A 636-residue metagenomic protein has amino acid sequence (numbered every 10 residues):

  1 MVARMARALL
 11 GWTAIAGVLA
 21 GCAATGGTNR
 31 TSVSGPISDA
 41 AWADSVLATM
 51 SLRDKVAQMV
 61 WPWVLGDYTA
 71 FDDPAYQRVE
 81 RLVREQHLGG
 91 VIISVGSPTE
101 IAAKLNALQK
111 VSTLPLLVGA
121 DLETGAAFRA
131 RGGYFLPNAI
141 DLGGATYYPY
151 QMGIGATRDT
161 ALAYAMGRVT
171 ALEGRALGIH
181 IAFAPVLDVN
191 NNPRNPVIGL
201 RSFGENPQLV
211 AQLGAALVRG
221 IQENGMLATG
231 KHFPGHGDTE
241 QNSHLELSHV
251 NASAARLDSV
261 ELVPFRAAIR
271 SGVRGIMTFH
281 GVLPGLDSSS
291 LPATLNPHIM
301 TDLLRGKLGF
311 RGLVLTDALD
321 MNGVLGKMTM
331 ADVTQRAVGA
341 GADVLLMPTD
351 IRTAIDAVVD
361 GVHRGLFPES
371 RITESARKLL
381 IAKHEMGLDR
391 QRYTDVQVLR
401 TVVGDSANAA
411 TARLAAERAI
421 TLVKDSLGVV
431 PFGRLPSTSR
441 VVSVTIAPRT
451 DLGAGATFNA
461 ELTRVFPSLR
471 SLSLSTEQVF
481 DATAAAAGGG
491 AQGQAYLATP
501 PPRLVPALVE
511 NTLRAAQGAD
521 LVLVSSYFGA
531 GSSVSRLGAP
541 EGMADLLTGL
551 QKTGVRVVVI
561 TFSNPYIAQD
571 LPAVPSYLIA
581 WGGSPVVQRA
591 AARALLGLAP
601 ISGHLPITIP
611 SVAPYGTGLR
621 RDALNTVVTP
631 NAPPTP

Functional and structural regions predicted by a protein language model:
A8-G21, D121: Bacterial N-terminal signal peptides
C22-R81, G306, K327-P636: Preference for extracellular/luminal or secreted protein segments
W42, A48-S51, V91, E100-L116 (+5 more regions): Second-shell residues forming the walls of enzyme active-site clefts
A57-M59, W63-L65, V79-E100, F183 (+4 more regions): Short acidic, glycine-rich surface-loop motifs adjacent to enzyme active sites
P62-P74, P149-L162, E246-V260, N322-M328: Active-site mouth loops of central-metabolism enzymes
L65-T69, G96-T99, E123-A127, L187-N192 (+8 more regions): Solvent-exposed loop/turn segments at secondary-structure junctions within structured extracellular/periplasmic domains
R158-A182, E261: Alpha-helical scaffold segments that flank or form the walls of functional sites
